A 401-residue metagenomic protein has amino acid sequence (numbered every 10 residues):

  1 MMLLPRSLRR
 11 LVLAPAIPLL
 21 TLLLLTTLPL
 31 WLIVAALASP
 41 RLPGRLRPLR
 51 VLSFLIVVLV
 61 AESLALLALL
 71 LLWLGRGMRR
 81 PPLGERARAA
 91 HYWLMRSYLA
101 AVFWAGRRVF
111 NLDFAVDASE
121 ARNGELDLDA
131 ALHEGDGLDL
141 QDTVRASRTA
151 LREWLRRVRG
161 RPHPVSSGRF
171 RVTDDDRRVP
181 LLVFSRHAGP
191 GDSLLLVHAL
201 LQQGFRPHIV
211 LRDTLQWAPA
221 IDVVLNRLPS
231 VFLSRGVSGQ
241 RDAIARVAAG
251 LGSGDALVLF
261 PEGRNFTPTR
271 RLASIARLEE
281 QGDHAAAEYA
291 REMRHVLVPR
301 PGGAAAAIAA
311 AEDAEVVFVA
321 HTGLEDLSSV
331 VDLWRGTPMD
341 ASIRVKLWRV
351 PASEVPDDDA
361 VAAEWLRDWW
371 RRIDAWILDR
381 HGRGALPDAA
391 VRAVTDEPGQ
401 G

Functional and structural regions predicted by a protein language model:
M1-R6: Short, Lys/Arg-rich, polar N-terminal cytosolic tail immediately upstream of the first transmembrane signal-anchor
S7-D113, V223-R227: A transmembrane-helix-recognition feature enriched in membrane-embedded lipid enzymes and envelope glyco-/phospholipid
L72-A101, A130, E134-H163, D175-V237: Catalytic core of membrane glycerolipid acyltransferases/transacylases, capturing the structured, soluble-facing
G137, S238-A249: A Trp-anchored, charged/polar loop motif used as the substrate-binding/catalytic surface of acyl/ester-handling
E153-D174, R178, A287-P301, A305: Intrinsically disordered, low-complexity acidic Ser/Thr-rich regulatory segments
S193, I244, R300-A304: Conserved glycosyltransferase catalytic-site signature
P207, D213-L228, G236, G252-D358: A cross-family acyltransferase "interaction/gating" segment
D357-G401: Cytosolic-facing loops and C-terminal tails of multi-pass membrane proteins
